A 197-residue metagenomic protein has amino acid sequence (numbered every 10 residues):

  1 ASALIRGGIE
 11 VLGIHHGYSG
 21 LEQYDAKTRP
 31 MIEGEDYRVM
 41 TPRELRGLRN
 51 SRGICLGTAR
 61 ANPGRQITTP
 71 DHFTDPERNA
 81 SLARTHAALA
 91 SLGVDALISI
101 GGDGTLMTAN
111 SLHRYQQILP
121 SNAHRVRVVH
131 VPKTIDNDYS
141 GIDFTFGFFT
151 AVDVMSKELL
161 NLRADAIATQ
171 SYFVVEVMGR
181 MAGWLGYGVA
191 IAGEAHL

Functional and structural regions predicted by a protein language model:
A1, L21-E22, G64, N79-A83 (+3 more regions): Short glycine/serine/threonine-rich phosphate/pyrophosphate-binding segments that cradle anionic phosphate groups
S2-P42, N110, R114-L162: Glycine/threonine-rich beta-strand-loop-alpha-helix active-site module that forms ligand/phosphate-binding
A3-L92: Glycine-rich nucleotide/cofactor/substrate-binding loop typically near the N-terminus or early in the first domain
L12-I14, I54, I98, V129-V131 (+1 more regions): Hydrophobic/aromatic beta-strand patches that form the interior of the parallel beta-sheet core in alpha/beta enzyme
G17, A59, I100-G102, K133 (+1 more regions): Active-site-proximal beta-strand/loop segments in catalytic clefts of secreted hydrolases
I32, F73-T74, S81-A88, R127 (+4 more regions): Alpha-helical context
A87-L92, A96-G101, M107-R125, T145-L197: Accessory alpha-helical/coil subdomains and C-terminal extensions that flank or cap enzyme catalytic cores
